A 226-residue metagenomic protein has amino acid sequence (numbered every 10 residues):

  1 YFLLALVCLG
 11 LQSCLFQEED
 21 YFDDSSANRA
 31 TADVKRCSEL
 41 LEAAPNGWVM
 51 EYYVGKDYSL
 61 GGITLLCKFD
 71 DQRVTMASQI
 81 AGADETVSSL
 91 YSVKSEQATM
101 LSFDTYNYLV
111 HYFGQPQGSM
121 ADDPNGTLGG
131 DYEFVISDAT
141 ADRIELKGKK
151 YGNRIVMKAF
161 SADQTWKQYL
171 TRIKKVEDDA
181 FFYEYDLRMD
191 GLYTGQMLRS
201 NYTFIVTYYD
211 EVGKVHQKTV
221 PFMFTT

Functional and structural regions predicted by a protein language model:
Y1-L4: Sec-dependent signal peptide recognition, specifically the positively charged N-region followed immediately by
G10-S13: C-terminal motif of bacterial Sec signal peptides marking the signal peptidase cleavage site
L15-M100, Y108, A139, A162-Y183: Acidic/polar, low-complexity intrinsically disordered N-terminal segments immediately downstream of a Sec signal
A43, L66-T75, Q97, I136-I144 (+2 more regions): Short, solvent-exposed coil/turn segments at beta-strand boundaries
E51-S59, Q79-A81, A139, K147-N153 (+2 more regions): Short, flexible beta-strand-to-coil junctions
A77-D131, V206-T226: Contiguous, well-ordered beta-strand patches that form the walls/edges of small beta-barrel/beta-sandwich domains
L128-M157: Hydrophobic, ordered structural segments
R154, K158-T226: Preference for solvent-exposed, low-hydrophobicity sequence contexts
